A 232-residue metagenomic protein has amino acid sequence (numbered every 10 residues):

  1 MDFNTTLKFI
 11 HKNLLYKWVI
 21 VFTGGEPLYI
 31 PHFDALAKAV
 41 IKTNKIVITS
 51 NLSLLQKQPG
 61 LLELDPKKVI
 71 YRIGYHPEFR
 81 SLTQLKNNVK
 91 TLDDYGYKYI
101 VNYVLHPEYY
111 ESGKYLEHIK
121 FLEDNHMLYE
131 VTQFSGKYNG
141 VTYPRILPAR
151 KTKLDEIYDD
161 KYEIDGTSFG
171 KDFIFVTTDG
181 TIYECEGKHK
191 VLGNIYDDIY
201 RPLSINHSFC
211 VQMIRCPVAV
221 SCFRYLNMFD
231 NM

Functional and structural regions predicted by a protein language model:
M1, Y16-I30, V40-K57, P66-L85 (+2 more regions): Core AdoMet radical
M1-L7: Short catalytic helix/loop segments, enriched in acidic residues and glycine and frequently bearing histidine
L7-I10, D34-A37, P59-L61, L85-K90 (+1 more regions): Generic structural signal for well-ordered alpha-helices, preferentially at hydrophobic/aromatic core positions
N13: N-terminal glycine-/serine-/threonine-rich phosphate-binding loop
H32-F33, Q58-P59, E186, N194: Short glycine-/acidic-enriched loop or helix-start segments at secondary-structure transitions that form or flank
E63, D165-G166, H207: Short secondary-structure boundary/capping segments
V69-G193, D197: Radical SAM enzyme [4Fe-4S]-AdoMet core and its adjacent flexible, acidic and glycine-rich loops/tails across
T181-I182, E186-M232: Flexible mid-to-C-terminal extensions adjoining Fe-S/redox cofactors in radical SAM and related proteins
